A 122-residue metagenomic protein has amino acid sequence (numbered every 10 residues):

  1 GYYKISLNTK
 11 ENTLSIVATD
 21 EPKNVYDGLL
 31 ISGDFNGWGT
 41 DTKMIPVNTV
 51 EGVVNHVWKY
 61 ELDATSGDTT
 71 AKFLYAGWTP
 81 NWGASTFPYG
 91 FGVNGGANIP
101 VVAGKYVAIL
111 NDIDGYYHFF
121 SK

Functional and structural regions predicted by a protein language model:
G1-K122: Insoluble glucan recognition modules
